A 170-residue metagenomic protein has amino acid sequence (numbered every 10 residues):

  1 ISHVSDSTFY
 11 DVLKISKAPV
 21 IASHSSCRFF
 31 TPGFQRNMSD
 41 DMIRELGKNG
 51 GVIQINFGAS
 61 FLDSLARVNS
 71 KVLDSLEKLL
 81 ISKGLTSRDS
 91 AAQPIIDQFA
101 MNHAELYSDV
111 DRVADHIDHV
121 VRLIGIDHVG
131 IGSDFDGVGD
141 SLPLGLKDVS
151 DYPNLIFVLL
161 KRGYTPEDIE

Functional and structural regions predicted by a protein language model:
I1-I21, Q35-G51, R112-D127: Histidine/acidic residue-rich metal-binding segments in metalloenzymes
V4-D11, C27-F30, A59-D63, G137-G139: Active-site environment of divalent metal-dependent phosphoester hydrolases
H24, I53, D134, I169: Conserved, mostly hydrophobic/aromatic
S39-I95: Aromatic-lined glycan-binding groove of carbohydrate-active enzymes
V52, G58, M101-V110, V120-L123: Extended C-terminal subregions enriched in glycine
I55-F57, I124-L146: Short acidic/histidine-rich active-site segments
S90-D115: Intrinsically disordered, low-complexity acidic Ser/Thr-rich regulatory segments
K147-E170: Mid-to-C-terminal alpha-helical segments outside catalytic/metal-binding sites
